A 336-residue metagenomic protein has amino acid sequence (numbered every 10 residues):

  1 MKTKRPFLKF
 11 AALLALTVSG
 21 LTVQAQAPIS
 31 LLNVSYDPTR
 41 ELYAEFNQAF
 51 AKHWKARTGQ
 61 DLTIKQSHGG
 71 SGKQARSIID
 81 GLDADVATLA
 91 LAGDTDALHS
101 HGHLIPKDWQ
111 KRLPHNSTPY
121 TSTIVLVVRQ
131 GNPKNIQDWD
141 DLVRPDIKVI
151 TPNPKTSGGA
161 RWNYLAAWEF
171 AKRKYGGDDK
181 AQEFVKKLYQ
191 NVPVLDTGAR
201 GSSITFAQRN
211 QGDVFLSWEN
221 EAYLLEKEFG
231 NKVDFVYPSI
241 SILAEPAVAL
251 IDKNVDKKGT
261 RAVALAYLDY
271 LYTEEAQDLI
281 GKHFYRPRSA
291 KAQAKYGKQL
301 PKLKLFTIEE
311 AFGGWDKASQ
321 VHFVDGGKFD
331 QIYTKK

Functional and structural regions predicted by a protein language model:
M1-P6: N-terminal secretory signal peptides that target proteins for export/translocation
K9-G20: Bacterial N-terminal signal peptides
L21-A25: Sec/Tat signal peptide C-region and signal peptidase I cleavage site
Q26-H101, K111-L113: Early extracytoplasmic/lumenal segment of secretory-pathway proteins
G81-T88, D146-K148, R209-V214: Alpha-to-beta junction loops
H99-R173: A conserved helix-loop-strand patch within extracytoplasmic ligand-binding domains of the periplasmic binding
R173-I240: Ligand-binding pocket segment of bilobal, Venus flytrap-like solute-binding proteins
V255-K336: Extracellular/periplasmic juxtamembrane helices and adjacent flexible linkers that interface with membrane partners
